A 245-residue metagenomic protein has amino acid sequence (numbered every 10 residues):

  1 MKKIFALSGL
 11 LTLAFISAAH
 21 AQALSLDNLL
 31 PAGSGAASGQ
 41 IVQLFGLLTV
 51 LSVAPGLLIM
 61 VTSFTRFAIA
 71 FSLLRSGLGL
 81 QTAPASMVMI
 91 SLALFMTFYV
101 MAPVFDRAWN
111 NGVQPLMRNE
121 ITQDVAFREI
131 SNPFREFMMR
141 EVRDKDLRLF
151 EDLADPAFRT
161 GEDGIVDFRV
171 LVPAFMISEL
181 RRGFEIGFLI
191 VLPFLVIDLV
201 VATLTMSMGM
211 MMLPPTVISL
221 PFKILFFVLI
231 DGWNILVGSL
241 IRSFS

Functional and structural regions predicted by a protein language model:
M1-Q22: N-terminal secretory/membrane targeting signals
H20-S245: Hydrophobic alpha-helical segments and their helix-loop boundaries in membrane and membrane-proximal proteins
